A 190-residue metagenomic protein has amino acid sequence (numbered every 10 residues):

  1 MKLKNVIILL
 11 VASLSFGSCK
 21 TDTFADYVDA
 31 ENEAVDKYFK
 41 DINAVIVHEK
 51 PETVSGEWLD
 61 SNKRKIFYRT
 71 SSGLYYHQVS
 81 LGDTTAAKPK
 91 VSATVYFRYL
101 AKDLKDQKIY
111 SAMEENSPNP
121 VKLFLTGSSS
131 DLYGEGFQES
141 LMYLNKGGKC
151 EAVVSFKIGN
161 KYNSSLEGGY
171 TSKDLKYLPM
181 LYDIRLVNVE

Functional and structural regions predicted by a protein language model:
M1-C19: Sec-dependent bacterial lipoprotein signal peptides
C19-E190: Cross-family detector of peptidyl-prolyl cis-trans isomerase
